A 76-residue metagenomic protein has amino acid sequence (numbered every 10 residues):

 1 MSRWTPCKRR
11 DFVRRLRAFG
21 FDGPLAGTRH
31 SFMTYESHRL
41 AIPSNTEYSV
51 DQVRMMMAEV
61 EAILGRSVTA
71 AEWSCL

Functional and structural regions predicted by a protein language model:
M1-L76: Basic nucleic-acid-binding interfaces
